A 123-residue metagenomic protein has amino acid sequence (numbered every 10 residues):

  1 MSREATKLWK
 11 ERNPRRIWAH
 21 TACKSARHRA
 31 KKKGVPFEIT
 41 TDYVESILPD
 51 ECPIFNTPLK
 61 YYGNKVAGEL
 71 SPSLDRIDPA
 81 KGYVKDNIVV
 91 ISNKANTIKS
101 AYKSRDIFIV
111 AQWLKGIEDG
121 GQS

Functional and structural regions predicted by a protein language model:
M1-Y61, V66, V84, K94-I98 (+1 more regions): Contiguous alpha-helical segments
L48-E51, S71, V89: Residues immediately within or flanking Cys/His clusters that coordinate Zn2+ in small zinc-binding modules
A67-N87: Short linker/helix segments within small regulatory modules
L74, I91, G120-Q122: Repeat-unit-sized solenoid/scaffold elements
